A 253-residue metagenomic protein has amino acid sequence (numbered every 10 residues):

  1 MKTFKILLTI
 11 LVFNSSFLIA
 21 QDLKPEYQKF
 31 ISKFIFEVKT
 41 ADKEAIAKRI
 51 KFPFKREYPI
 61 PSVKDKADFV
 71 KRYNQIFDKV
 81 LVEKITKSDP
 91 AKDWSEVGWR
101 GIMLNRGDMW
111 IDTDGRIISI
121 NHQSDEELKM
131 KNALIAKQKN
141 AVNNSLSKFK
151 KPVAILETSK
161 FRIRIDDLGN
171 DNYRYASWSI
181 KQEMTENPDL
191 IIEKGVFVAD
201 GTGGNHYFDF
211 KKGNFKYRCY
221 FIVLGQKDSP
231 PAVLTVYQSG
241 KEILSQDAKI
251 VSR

Functional and structural regions predicted by a protein language model:
F4-S15: Sec-dependent N-terminal signal peptides
S16-A20: Sec/Tat signal peptide C-region and signal peptidase I cleavage site
D22-S32, F36, K48-A154, S159-R164 (+4 more regions): C-terminal-biased regions
S177-I180: Short Gly/aromatic-enriched secondary-structure transition segments
T185-I191: N-terminal accessory segment at the very beginning of proteins
